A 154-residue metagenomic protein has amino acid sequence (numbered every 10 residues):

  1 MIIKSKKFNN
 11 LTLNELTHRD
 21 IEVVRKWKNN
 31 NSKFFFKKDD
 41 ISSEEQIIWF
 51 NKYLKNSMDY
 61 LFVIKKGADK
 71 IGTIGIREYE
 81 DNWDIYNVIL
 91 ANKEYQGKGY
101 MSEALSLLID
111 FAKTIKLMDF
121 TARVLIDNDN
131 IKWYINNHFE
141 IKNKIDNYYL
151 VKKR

Functional and structural regions predicted by a protein language model:
N10-K26: A short beta-loop-alpha structural element at the N-terminal edge of CoA-dependent acyl/N-acetyltransferase catalytic
S32-N51: Conserved GNAT-fold acetyl-CoA-binding loop/helix
N51-V63, G72: A short helix-loop-beta-strand connector motif used in the catalytic cores of GNAT acetyltransferases and, in some
V63, D69-R77, D84: Conserved beta-strand in the GNAT
V88-Y100: A short, internal acetyl-CoA/4′-phosphopantetheine-binding micro-motif in the GNAT/acyltransferase core
G97-F111, K132, N136: Conserved acetyl-CoA-binding loop-helix of GNAT-fold acetyltransferases
T121-K132, Y148-Y149, K153: Conserved beta-strand-loop-alpha-helix junction that forms the acyl-donor binding cleft
I135-I145: Conserved acetyl-CoA-binding loop of GNAT-fold acetyltransferases
